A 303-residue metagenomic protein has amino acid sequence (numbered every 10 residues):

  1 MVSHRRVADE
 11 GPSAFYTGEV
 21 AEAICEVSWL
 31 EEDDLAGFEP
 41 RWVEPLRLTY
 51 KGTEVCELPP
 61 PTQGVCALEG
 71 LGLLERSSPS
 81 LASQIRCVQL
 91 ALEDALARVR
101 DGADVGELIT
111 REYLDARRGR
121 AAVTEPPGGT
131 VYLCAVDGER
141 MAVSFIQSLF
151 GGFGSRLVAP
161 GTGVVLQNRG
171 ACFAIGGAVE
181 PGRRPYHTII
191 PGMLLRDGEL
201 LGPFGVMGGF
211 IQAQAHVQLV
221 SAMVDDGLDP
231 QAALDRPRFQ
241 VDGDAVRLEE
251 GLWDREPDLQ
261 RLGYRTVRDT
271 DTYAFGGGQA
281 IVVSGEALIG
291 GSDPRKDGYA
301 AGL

Functional and structural regions predicted by a protein language model:
M1-P60, A122: Accessory "access/gating" subregions that flank catalytic or transport cores
E10-I24, L74-R76, V206-L228: Alpha-helical support elements that line or immediately flank enzyme active sites and cofactor-binding pockets
E22-E26, S80-L92, P230-Q240, E256: Short, well-structured alpha-helical segments that form the helix of a local strand-helix-strand
E31, M141-G202, A213, D226: Active-site rim segments in enzyme catalytic domains, especially the processed small/beta chain of N-terminal
W42, P127-T130, H187-I189: Short, small/polar residue-rich loop motifs at catalytic or cofactor-binding pockets
C56-G64, T130-C134, I146-L157, P191-G192 (+2 more regions): Glycine-rich phosphate/pyrophosphate-binding beta-alpha loops
R76-L149, T162, T270: Internal maturation/activation junctions in enzymes
A97, E139, R183, H216 (+1 more regions): Extended C-terminal subregions enriched in glycine
